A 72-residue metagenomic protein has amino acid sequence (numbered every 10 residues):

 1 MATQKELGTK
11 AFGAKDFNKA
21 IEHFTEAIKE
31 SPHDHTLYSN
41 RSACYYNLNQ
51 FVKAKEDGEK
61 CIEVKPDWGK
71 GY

Functional and structural regions predicted by a protein language model:
M1-Y72: Alpha-helical tetratricopeptide repeat
